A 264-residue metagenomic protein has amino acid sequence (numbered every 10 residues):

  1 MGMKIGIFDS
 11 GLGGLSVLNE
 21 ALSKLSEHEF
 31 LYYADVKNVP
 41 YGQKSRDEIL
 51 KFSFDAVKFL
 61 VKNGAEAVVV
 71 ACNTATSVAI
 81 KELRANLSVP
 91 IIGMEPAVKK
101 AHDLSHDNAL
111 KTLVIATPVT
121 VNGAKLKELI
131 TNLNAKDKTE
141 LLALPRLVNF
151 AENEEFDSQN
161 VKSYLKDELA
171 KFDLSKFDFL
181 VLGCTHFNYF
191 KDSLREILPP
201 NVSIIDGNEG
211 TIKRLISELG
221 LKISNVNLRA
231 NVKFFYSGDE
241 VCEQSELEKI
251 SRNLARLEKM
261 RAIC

Functional and structural regions predicted by a protein language model:
M1-C264: Non-catalytic structural scaffold of enzyme domains
